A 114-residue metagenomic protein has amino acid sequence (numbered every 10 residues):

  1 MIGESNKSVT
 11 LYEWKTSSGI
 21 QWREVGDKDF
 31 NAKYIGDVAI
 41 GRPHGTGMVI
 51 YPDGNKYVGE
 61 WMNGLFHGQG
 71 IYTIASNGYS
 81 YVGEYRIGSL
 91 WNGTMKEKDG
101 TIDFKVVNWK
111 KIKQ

Functional and structural regions predicted by a protein language model:
M1-Q114: Intrinsically disordered, low-complexity repeat tracts enriched in Gly/Pro/Ser/Thr and acidic residues, frequently
